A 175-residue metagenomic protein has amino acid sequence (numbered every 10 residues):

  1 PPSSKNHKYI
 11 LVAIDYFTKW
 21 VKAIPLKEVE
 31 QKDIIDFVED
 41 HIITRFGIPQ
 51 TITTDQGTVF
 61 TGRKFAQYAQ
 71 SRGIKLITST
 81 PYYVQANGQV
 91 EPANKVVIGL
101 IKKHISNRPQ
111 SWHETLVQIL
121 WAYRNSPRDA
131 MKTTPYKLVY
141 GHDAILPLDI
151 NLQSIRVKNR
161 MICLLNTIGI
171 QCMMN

Functional and structural regions predicted by a protein language model:
P1-K27: An active-site-proximal beta-strand-loop segment
P1-P2, P25-E30, Q85, S106-Q110: Short, contiguous acidic/charged loop-to-helix segments that flank catalytic cores in large enzymes
Y9, D36-D40, R63-F65: Short beta-alpha junctions and helix-cap segments that line functional grooves
I14-Y16, E28, D40, Q56 (+2 more regions): Residues immediately flanking
A23-T44: Active-site beta-loop-alpha junctions of metal-dependent nucleic acid enzymes, especially the RNase H-like/DDE
G47-P49, T58-N175: Domain-scale segment recognizer with a strong primary affinity for retroviral/LTR-retrotransposon integrase
